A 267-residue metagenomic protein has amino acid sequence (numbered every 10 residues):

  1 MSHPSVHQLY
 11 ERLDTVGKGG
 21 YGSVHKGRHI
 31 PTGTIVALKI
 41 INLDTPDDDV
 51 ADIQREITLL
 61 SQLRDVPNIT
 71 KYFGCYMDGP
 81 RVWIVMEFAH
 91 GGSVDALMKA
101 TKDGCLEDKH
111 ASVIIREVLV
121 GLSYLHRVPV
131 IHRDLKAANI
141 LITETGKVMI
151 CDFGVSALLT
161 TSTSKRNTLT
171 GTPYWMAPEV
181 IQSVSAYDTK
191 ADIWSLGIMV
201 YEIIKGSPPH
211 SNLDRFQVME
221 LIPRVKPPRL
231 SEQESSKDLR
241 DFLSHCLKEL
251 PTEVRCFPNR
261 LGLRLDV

Functional and structural regions predicted by a protein language model:
S23: Conserved N-lobe ATP-binding subsite of Hanks-type protein kinase domains, especially the beta3 VAIK lysine
I35, I40-R64: Conserved N-lobe beta3->alphaC-helix segment of eukaryotic protein kinase catalytic domains
G74-C75: A short, aromatic-enriched beta-strand patch in the conserved N-lobe beta-sheet of the protein kinase catalytic domain
G79-S93, L97: Conserved short submotifs of the Hanks-type protein kinase catalytic core that shape the nucleotide-binding pocket
I114-I115: Activation segment signature within eukaryotic-like protein kinase domains
D192: Conserved catalytic-loop aspartate of Hanks-type protein kinases
